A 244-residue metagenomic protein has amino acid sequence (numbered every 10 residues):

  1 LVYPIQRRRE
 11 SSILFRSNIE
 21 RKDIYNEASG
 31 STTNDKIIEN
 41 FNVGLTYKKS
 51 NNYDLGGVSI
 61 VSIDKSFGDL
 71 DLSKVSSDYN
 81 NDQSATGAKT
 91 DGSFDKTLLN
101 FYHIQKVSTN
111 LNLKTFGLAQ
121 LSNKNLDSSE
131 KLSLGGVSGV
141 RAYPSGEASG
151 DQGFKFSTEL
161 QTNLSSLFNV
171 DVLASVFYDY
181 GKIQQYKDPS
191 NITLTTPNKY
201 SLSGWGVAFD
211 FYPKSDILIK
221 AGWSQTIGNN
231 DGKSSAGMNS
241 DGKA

Functional and structural regions predicted by a protein language model:
L1-Y3, V43-K49, L99-Q105, G117-A119 (+5 more regions): Residues on the lipid-exposed face of transmembrane beta-strands in outer-membrane beta-barrel proteins
V2-G57, T226, G237-A244: Gram-negative/organellar outer-membrane beta-barrel architecture
I5, I19-Y25, K49, K65-D71 (+6 more regions): Transmembrane beta-strands of outer-membrane beta-barrel pores
R8-I13, N52-S59, T109-L113, S165-F168 (+2 more regions): Repeated loop/turn-to-beta-strand initiation elements of outer-membrane beta-barrel proteins
Y25-T33, Y79-K89, R141-G146, D188-T196 (+1 more regions): Extracellular loop and loop/strand-boundary signature of outer-membrane beta-barrel proteins
D35-F41, S93-T97, G150-F156, V170 (+2 more regions): Residues that define the transmembrane beta-barrel architecture of outer-membrane proteins
H103-G181, Q185: Extracytoplasmic gating/loop element in the C-terminal half of outer-membrane beta-barrel translocons and assembly
P213-A244: Predominantly the C-terminal beta-signal and adjacent terminal strand-loop region of outer-membrane beta-barrel
